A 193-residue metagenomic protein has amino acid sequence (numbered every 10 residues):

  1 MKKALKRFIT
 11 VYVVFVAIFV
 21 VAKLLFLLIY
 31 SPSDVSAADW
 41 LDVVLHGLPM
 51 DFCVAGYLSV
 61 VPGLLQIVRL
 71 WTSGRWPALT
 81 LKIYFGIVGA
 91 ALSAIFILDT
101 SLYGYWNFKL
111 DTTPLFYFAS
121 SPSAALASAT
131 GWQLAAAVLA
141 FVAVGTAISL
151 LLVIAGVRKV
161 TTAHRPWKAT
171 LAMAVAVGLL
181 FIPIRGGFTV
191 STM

Functional and structural regions predicted by a protein language model:
K2-M193: Transmembrane and membrane-interface helices of multi-pass, inner-membrane envelope-modifying transferases
